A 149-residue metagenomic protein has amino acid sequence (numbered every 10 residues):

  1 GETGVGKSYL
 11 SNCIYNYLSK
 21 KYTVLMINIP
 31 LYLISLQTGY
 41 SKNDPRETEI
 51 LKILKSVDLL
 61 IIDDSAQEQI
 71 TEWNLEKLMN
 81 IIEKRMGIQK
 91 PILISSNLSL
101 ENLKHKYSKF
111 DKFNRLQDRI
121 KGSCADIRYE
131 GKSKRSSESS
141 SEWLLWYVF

Functional and structural regions predicted by a protein language model:
G1-S11: Walker A/P-loop nucleotide-binding motif
V5, S56-I61, D126: A short, hydrophobic secondary-structure junction motif
C13, Y17: Active-site signature of alpha/beta-hydrolase-fold catalytic machinery across serine- and Asp/Cys-nucleophile hydrolases
L18-S56, Q69, E76: Short glycine-rich substrate-engagement loop in P-loop NTPases that contacts/grips substrate
Y22-T23, S56-L60, M86-I94: Loop/turn-to-beta-strand initiation segments
Y32-G39, Q67-F149: Replace "adjacent to P-loop NTPase cores in ATP/GTP-dependent enzymes" with "adjacent to NTP-binding cores
D63-S65: Walker B catalytic acidic pair
